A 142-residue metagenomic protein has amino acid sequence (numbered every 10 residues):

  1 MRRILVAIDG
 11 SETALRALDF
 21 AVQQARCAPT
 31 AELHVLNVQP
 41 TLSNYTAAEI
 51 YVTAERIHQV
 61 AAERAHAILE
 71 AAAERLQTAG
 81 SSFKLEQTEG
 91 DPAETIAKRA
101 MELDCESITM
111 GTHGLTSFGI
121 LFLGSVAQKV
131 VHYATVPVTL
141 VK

Functional and structural regions predicted by a protein language model:
R2-V52: Small/aliphatic-rich secondary-structure junction motif
D9, G90, T112-L115: Histidine-centered beta-alpha loop that forms part of the nucleotide-sugar donor binding/catalytic region in diverse
H34, K84, T139: Conserved beta-strand positions in the Rossmann-like core of class I SAM-dependent methyltransferases
T53-A67: A short acidic, glycine-rich active-site loop that binds or catalyzes chemistry on phosphate/adenosine moieties
E74-I108: Structural beta-alpha unit
S107-K129: Glycine-rich, Arg-bearing micro-motifs that act as flexible, cationic patches
V136-K142: Short, flexible loop segments at boundaries between secondary-structure elements
